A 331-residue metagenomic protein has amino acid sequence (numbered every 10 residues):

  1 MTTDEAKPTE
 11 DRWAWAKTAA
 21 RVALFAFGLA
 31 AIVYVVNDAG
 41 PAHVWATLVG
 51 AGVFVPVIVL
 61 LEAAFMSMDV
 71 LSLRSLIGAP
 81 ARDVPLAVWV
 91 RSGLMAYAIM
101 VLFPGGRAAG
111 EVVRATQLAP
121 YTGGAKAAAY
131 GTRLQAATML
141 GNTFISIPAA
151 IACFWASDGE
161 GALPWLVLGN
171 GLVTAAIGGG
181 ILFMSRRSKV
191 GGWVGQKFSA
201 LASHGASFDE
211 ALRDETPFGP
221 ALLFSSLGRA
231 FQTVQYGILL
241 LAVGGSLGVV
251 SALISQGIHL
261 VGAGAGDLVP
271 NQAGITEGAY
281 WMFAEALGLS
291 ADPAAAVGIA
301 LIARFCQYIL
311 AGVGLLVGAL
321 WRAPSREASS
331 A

Functional and structural regions predicted by a protein language model:
M1-L94, A152-G264, L289-A331: Predominantly cytoplasmic-facing regulatory/coupling regions of multi-pass membrane proteins
A87-R91, A109-E111, Y121-A136, S290-I302: Membrane-interface alpha-helices at helix entry/exit sites of multi-pass transporters
L94-V112: Short intracellular "coupling" helices and adjacent cytoplasmic loop segments at the cytosolic face of multi-pass
M95, A115-T116, K126, D209: Long, hydrophobic/aromatic-enriched structural stretches that serve as scaffold segments
A98-P104, G257-E277: Transmembrane alpha-helix interface/packing and boundary motifs in multi-pass membrane proteins, characterized by
A108-A119, V269-A286: Re-entrant/interfacial helical elements at transmembrane boundaries that shape and gate the permeation pathway
T132-A152: Hydrophobic alpha-helical transmembrane segments of ABC transporter permease domains
